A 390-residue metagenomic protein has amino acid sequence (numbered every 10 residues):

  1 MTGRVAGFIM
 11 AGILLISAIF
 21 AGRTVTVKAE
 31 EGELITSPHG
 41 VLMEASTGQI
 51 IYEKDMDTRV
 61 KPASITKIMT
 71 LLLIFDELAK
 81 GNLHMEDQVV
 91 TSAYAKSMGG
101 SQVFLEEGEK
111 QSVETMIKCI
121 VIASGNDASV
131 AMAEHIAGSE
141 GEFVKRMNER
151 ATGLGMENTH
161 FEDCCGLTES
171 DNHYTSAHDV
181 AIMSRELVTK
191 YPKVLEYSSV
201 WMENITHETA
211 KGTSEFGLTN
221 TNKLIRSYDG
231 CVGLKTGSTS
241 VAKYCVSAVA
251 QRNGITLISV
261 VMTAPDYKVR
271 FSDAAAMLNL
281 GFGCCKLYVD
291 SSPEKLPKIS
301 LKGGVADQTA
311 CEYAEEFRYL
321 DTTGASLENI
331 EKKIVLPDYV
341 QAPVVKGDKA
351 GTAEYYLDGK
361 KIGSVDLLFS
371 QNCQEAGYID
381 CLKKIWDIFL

Functional and structural regions predicted by a protein language model:
T2-A6, P62, V113, Y378 (+1 more regions): Structural motif marking the loop-to-transmembrane transition
T2-V27: Sec-dependent N-terminal signal peptides of Gram-positive bacterial secreted proteins and lipoproteins
A6-A11, S37, V89, S97 (+6 more regions): Hydrophobic alpha-helical segments and their boundary regions
S17, K80, V289-S292: Residues in and immediately flanking transmembrane alpha helices
I19-P192: Active-site-adjacent loops and short helices of periplasmic peptidoglycan-processing enzymes
M156-H160, D171-Y174, H178-L390: Domain-terminus/edge residues, biased toward the C-terminal soluble/receptor-binding domains of extracytoplasmic
